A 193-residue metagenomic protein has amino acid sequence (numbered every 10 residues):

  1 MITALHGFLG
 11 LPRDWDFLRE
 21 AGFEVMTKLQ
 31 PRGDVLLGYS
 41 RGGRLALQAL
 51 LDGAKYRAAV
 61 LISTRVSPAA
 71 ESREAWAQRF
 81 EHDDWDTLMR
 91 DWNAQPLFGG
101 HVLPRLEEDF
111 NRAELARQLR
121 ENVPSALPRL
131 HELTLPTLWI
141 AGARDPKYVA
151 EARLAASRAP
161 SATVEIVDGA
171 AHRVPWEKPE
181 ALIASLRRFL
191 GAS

Functional and structural regions predicted by a protein language model:
M1-P31: Conserved HGGG/HGGXW glycine-rich cap/lid loop of the alpha/beta-hydrolase fold
G38-G42, A46: Gly/Ala-rich beta-loop-alpha elbow adjacent to hydrolase catalytic centers
L51, K55-H82: Flexible "cap/lid" loop of the alpha/beta hydrolase fold
A70-E71, R79-H131: Conserved alpha/beta-hydrolase catalytic His-Asp/Glu region
L133, W139-A141: Short beta-strand/loop motif that positions the catalytic acidic residue of the alpha/beta-hydrolase fold
P146-A152: Conserved alpha/beta-hydrolase "acid-adjacent" motif
S157-R173: Catalytic histidine neighborhood in serine/cysteine hydrolases with alpha/beta-hydrolase-type architecture
A170-P179, I183: Catalytic histidine-centered segment of alpha/beta-hydrolase-like enzymes
